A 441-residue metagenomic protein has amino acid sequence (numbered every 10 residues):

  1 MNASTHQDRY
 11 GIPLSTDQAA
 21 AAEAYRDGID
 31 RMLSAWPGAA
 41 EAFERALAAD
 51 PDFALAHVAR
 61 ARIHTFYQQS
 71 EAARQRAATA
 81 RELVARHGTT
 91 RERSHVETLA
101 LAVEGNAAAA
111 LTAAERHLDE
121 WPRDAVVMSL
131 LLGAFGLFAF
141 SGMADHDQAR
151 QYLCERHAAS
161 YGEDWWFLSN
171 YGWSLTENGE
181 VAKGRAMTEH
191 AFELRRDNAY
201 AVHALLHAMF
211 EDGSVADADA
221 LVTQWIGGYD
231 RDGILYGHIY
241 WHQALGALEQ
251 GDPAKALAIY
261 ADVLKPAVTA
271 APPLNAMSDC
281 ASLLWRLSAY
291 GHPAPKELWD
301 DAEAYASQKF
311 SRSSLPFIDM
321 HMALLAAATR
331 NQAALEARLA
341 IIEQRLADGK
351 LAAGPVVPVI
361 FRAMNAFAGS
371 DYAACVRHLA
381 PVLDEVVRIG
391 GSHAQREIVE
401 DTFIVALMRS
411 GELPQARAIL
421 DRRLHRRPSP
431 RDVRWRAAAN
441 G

Functional and structural regions predicted by a protein language model:
N2, A22, D27-E44, A48-E92 (+4 more regions): Inter-helical turn/loop elements of alpha-helical hairpins
G11-L14, A80-E92, D119-D124, C154-D164 (+5 more regions): Flexible helix-coil transition and linker loops at the boundaries of alpha-helical arrays
A20, P51-A56, T90, R123-V127 (+6 more regions): Residue-level recognition of tetratricopeptide repeat
A24, H57, S94-L99, M128-L131 (+9 more regions): TPR repeat positional signature
D30, I63, V96, A100-L101 (+9 more regions): Residue-level signature for tetratricopeptide repeat
E44, A73-V84, A108-W121, A144-A159 (+7 more regions): Alpha-helical repeat scaffolds
H87-G172, E177-G179, G184: Well-ordered mid-protein domain cores that form the structural environment of catalytic cofactors
L245-G441: Helix-coil-helix junctions within alpha-helical repeat/solenoid scaffolds
